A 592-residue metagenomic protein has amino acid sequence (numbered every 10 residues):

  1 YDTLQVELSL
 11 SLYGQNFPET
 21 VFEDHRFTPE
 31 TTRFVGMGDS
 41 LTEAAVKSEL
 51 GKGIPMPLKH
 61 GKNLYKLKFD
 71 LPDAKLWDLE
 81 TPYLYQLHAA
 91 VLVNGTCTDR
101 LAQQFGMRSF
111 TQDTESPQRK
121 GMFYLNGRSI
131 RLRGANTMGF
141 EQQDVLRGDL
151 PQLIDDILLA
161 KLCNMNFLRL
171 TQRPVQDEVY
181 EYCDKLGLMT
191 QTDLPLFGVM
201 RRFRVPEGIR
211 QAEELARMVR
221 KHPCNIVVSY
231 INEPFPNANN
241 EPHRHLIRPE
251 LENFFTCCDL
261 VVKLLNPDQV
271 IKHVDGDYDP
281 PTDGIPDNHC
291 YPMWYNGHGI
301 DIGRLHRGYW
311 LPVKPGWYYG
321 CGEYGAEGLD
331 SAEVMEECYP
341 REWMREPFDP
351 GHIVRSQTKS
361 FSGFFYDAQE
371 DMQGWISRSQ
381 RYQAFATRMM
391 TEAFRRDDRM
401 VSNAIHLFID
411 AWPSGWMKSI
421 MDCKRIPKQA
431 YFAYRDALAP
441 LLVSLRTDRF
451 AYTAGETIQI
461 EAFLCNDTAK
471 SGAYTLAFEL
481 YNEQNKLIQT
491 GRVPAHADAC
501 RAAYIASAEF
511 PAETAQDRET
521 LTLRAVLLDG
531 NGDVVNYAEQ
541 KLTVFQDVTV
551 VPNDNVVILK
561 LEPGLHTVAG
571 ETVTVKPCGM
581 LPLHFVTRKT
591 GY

Functional and structural regions predicted by a protein language model:
Y1-D2, S11-Y13, K59, Q112-I285 (+1 more regions): Active-site mouth of glycoside hydrolases
Y1-L170, V227, L264, A386 (+3 more regions): Secreted/periplasmic carbohydrate-active enzymes, especially glycoside hydrolases
L8, A212, P312-K314: Short hydrophobic "helix-edge" motifs at membrane interfaces and signal-peptide entry regions
K75, G198, R202, R244-R248 (+2 more regions): Active-site oxyanion-binding pockets that recognize sulfate/phosphate
T137, Y278, Y295-D301, G325-E327 (+1 more regions): Short, glycine-/Ser/Thr-/acidic-enriched flexible segments
G187, H243-R248, P286-C290, M335-Y339 (+1 more regions): Short secondary-structure boundary/capping segments
V228, L260-K263, I302-E483, I488-T490 (+1 more regions): Substrate-binding clefts and catalytic carboxylate motifs of secreted carbohydrate-active enzymes
D275-Y278, I285-P312: ATP/pyrophosphate-binding catalytic subdomain of soluble kinases
